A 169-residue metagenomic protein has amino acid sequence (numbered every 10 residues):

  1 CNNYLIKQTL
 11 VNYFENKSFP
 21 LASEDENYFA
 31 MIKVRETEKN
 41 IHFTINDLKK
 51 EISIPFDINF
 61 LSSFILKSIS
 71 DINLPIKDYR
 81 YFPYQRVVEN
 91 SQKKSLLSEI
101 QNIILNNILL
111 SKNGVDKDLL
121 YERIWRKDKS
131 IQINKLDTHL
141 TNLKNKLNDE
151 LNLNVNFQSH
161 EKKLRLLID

Functional and structural regions predicted by a protein language model:
C1-L21: Short, charged N-terminal beta->alpha structural module
N3-I6, T37-N40, K112, D128: Short acidic, S/G/P-rich loop/turn micro-motifs used as interaction or catalytic elements
F14-Y28, N152-V155: A generic structural motif
E26-D78: Basic, amphipathic DNA-recognition helix from helix-turn-helix-like DNA-binding domains
D71-Y84, E89-L97, D137-D169: DNA-binding patch around the recognition helix
Q92-R126, L143: Short amphipathic alpha-helical recognition elements used for nucleic-acid or partner binding across transcription
W125-L136: Short, positively charged loop/turn segments that connect secondary-structure elements
